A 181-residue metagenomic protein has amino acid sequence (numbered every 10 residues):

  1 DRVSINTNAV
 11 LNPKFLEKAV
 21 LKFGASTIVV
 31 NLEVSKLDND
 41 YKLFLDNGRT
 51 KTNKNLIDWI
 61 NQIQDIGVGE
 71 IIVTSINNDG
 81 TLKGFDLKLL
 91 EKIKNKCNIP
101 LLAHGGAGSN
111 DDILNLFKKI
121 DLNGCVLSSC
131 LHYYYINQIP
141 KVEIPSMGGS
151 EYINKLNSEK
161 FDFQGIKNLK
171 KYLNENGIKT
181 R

Functional and structural regions predicted by a protein language model:
D1, I5, K14-E17, K88-L127: Catalytic cores of alpha/beta
R2-D79: Conserved anion-binding
I5-N8, T74, D79-L82, L102-G106 (+2 more regions): Glycine- and other small-residue-rich loops at beta-strand/loop junctions that grip anionic moieties
V10-N12, L37, S109, H132-Y135: Short gly/pro/ser/thr-enriched loop/turn and capping motifs at secondary-structure boundaries
F15, D40-L43, L82-F85, I113-N115 (+1 more regions): Short, well-ordered secondary-structure micro-motifs
L16-F23, F117-R181: C-terminal helical cap(s) of enzyme catalytic domains, especially alpha/beta-barrels
T52-I57, K83-K92: Charged helix-capping and loop-helix junction motifs
Q62-E70, K96-I99, N168-K179: A structural motif corresponding to the C-terminal end of an alpha-helix and its immediate exit/capping segment
